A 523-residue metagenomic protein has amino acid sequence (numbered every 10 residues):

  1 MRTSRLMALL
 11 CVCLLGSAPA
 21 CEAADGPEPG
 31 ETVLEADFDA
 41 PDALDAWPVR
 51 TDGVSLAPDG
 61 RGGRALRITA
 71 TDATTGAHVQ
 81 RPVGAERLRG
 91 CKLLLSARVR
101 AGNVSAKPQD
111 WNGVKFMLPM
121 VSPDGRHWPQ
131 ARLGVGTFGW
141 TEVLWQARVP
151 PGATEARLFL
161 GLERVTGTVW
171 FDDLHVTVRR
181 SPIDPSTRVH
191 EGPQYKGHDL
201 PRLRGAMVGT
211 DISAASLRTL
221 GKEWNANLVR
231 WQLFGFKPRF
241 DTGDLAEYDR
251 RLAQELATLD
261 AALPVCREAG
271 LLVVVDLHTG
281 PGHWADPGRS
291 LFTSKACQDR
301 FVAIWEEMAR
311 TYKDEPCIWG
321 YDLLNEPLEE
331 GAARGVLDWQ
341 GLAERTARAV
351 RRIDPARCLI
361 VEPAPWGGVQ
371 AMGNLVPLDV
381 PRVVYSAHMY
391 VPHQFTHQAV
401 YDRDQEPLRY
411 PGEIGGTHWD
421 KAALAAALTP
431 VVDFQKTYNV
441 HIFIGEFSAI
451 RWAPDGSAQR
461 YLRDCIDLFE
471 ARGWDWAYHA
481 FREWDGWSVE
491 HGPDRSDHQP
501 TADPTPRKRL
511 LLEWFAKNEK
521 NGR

Functional and structural regions predicted by a protein language model:
M7-S17: Bacterial N-terminal signal peptides
C21-P193: Extracellular and organelle-lumenal recognition/adhesion modules and their flexible linkers in secreted
P27-E28, R180-D249, F434: N-terminal carbohydrate-binding accessory modules
D184-H190, P454-R523: Aromatic-rich peripheral "rim/lid" segments of glycoside hydrolase catalytic domains that contact and position glycan
M207, L228-R230, V274, D322 (+2 more regions): Conserved beta-strand positions in the central sheet of alpha/beta enzyme cores
I212-A226, E247-L277, P287-G320, L342-I353: An active-site-proximal structural segment forming one wall of the substrate-binding cleft that immediately precedes
K237-E255, P281-A296, E329-G331, S488-S496: Surface-exposed, active-site-proximal loop segments in enzymatic domains
A296-H418, A425-I450, A471-A477: Active-site region of glycoside hydrolase catalytic domains
